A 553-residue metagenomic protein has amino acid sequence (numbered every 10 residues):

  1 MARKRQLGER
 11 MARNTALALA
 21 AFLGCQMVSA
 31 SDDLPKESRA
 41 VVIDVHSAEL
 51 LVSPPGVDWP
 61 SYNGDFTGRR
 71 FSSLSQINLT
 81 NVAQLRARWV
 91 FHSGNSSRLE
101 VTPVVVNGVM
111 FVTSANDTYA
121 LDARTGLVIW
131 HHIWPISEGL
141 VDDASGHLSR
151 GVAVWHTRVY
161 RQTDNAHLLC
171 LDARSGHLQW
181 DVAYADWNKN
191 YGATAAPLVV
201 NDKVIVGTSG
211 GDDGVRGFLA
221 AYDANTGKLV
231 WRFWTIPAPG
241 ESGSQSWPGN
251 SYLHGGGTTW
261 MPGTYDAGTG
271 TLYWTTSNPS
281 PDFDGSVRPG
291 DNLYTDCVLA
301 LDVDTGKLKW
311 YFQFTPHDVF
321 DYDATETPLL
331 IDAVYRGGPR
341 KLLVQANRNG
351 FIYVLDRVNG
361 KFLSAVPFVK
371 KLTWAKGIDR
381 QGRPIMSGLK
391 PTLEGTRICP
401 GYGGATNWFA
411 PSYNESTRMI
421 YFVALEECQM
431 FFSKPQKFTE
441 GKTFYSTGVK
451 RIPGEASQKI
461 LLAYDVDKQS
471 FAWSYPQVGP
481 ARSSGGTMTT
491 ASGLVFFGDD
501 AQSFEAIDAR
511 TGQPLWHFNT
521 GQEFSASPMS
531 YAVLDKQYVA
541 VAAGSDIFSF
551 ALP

Functional and structural regions predicted by a protein language model:
D32-A87, T235-S242, M386, R451 (+1 more regions): Blade/loop signatures of beta-propeller domains
W59-N63, S96-D117, D142-H167, G192-R216 (+6 more regions): Repeat-blade elements of multi-bladed beta-propeller folds
F71-Y184, T490: N-terminal cofactor/phosphate-binding cores enriched in small/glycine residues, especially glycine-rich loops such as
F91-T102, H131-A153, L178-A196, D213 (+10 more regions): Extracytoplasmic beta-rich repeat domains
D122, D172, D223, D302 (+5 more regions): Structural recognition of the beta-propeller blade-terminating site
L171, G217-K228, D291-G306, N359 (+1 more regions): Beta-propeller blade signature
P453-R510: Loop/turn-rich, solvent-exposed surfaces of beta-rich toroidal or solenoidal domains
